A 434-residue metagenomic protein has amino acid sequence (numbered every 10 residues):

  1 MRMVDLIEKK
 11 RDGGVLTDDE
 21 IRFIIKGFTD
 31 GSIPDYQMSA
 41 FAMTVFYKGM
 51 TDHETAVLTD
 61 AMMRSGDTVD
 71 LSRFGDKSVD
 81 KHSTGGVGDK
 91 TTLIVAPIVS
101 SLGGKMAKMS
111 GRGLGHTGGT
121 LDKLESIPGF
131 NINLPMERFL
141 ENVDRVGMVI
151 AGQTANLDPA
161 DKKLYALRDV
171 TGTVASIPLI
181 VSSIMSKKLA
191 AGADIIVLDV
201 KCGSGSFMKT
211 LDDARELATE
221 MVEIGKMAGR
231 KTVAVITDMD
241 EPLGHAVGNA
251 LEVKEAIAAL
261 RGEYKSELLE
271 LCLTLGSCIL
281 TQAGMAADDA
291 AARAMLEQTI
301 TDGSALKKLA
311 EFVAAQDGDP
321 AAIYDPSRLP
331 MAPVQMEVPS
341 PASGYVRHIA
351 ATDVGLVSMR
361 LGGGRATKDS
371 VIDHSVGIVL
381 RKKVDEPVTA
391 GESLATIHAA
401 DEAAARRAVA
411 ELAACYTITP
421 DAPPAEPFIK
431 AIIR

Functional and structural regions predicted by a protein language model:
M1-G88, A259, K308-A315, D319 (+2 more regions): Acidic, glycine/proline-rich low-complexity segments that act as flexible tails and inter-domain linkers
D5, V15-T17, T68, T173-S176 (+3 more regions): Well-ordered secondary-structure scaffolds
G14, F28, F46-G49, G85-V87 (+4 more regions): Short, small-residue-enriched loops and turns at beta-alpha junctions that line or gate enzyme active sites
Y47-K48, L93-K105, K187-G192, M227-A228 (+1 more regions): Alpha-helix C-terminal capping segments
K77-H116: Glycine/serine-rich anion-binding loops at beta->alpha junctions that coordinate negatively charged ligand groups
M109, V143, A151-Q153, I184 (+2 more regions): Short beta-strand segments
K123-V149, T219-G225, G229: A glycine-rich helix N-cap at a beta->alpha junction
D144-A193: Phosphate/diphosphate-binding glycine-rich loops and adjacent basic-rich segments that engage nucleotide
